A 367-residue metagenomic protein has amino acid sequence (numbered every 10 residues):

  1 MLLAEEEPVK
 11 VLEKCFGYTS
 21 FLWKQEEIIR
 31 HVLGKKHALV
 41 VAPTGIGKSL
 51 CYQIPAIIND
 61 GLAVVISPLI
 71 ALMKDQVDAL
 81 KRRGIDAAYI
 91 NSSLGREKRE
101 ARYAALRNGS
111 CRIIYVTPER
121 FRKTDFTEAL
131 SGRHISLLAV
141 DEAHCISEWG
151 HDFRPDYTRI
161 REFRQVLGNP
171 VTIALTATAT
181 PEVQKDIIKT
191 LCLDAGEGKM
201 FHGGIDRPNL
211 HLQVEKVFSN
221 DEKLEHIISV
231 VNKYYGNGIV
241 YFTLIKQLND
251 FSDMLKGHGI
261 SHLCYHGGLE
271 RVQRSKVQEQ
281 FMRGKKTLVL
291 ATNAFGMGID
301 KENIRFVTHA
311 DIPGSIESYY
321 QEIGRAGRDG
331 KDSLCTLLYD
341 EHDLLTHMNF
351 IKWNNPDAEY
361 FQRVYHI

Functional and structural regions predicted by a protein language model:
M1-L3: Basic/polar N-terminal segments that are highly enriched at the extreme N-terminus, encompassing both cleavable
E6, K10-C15, T19-W23, E27-I46 (+2 more regions): Helicase motor core with emphasis on the C-terminal RecA-like subdomain
S49: Walker A/P-loop
